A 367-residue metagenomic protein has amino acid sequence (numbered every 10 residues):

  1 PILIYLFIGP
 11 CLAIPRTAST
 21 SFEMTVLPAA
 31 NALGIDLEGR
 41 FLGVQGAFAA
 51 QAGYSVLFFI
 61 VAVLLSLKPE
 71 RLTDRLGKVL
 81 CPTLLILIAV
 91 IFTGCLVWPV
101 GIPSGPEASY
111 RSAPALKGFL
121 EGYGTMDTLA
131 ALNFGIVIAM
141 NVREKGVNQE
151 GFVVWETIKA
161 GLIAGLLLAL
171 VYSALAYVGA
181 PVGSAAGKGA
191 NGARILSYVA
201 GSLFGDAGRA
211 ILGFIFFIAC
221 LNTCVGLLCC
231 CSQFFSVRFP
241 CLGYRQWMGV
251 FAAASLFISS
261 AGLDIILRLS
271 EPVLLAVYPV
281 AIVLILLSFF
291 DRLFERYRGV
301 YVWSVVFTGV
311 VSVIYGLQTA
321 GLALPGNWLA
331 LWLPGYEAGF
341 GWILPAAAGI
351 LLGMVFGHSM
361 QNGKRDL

Functional and structural regions predicted by a protein language model:
P1-F7, A52-V56, A113-E121, S202-A219 (+1 more regions): Select transmembrane alpha-helical segments in multipass membrane proteins
L6, P10, G94-G101, Y110-L175 (+3 more regions): Hydrophobic, membrane-embedded alpha-helices of multi-pass small-molecule transporters
A13-S19, R209-P240: Membrane-helix boundary/coupling elements in multi-pass transport proteins
L57-L80, E144-V147, L256-L269, I285-R296: Membrane-water interface regions at transmembrane-helix termini and the short interhelical loops of multi-pass membrane
L65-C95, S270-I282, Y301-V310: Membrane-interface loop-to-helix entry segments
L85-R111, T128-L129, Y177-A180, L287-G299 (+1 more regions): Hydrophobic alpha-helical segments and their helix-loop junctions in multi-pass secondary transporters
W98, Y297-L367: A generic transmembrane alpha-helix motif of multi-pass inner-membrane proteins
L166-I195: Extracellular/periplasmic helix-exit of transmembrane alpha-helices
